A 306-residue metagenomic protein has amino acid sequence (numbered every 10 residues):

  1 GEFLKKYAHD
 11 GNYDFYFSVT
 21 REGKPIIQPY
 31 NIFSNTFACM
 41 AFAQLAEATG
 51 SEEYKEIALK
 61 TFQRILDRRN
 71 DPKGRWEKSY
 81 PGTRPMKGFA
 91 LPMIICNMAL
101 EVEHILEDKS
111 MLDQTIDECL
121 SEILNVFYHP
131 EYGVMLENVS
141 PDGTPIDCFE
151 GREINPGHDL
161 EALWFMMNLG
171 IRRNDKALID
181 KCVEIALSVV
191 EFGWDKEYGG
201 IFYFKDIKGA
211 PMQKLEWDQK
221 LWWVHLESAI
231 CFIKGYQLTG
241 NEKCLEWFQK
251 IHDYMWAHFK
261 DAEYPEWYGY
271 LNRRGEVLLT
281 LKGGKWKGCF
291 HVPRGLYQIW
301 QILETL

Functional and structural regions predicted by a protein language model:
G1-L306: Glycan-recognition and catalytic cores of secretory/periplasmic carbohydrate-active enzymes
